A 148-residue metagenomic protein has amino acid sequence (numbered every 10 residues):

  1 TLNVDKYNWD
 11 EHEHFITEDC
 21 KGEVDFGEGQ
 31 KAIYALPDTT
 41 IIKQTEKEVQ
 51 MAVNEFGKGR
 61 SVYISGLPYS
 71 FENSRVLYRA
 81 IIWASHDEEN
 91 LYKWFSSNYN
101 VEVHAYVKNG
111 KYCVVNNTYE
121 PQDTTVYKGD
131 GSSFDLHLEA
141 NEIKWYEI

Functional and structural regions predicted by a protein language model:
T1-I148: A conserved amphipathic helix/loop scaffold that creates a polar/acidic microenvironment used either to coordinate
